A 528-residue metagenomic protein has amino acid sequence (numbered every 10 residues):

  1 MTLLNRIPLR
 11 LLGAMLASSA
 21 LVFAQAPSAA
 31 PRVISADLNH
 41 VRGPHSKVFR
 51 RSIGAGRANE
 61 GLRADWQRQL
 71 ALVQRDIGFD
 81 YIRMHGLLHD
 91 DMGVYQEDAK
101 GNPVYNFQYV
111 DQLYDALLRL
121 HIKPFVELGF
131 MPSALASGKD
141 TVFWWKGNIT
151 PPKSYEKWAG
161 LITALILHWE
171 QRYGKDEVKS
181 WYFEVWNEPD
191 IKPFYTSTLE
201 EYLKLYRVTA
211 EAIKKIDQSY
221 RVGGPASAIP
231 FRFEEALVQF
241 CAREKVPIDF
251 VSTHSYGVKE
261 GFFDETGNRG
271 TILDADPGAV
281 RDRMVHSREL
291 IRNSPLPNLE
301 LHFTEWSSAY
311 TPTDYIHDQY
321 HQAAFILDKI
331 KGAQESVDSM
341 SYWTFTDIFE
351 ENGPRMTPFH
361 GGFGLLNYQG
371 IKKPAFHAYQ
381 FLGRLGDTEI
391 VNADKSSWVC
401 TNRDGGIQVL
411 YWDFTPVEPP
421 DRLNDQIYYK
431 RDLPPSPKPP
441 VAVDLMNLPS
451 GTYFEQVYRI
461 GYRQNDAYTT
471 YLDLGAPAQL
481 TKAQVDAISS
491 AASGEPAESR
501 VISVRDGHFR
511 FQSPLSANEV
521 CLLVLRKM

Functional and structural regions predicted by a protein language model:
M1-M15: Bacterial N-terminal signal peptides that target proteins for export
G13-Q25: Hydrophobic h-region of N-terminal signal peptides that target proteins for export in Gram-negative bacteria
F23-Y182, T196, E200-A226, P230 (+6 more regions): Non-catalytic accessory regions flanking glycosidase/transglycosidase catalytic cores in CAZymes
N59, L88-Q96, S133, W186-P193 (+3 more regions): Conserved radical SAM core fold
F107, D111, L203, G278-R281 (+4 more regions): Conserved structured core elements
W169, P189-E200, G224-A228, E234-C241 (+3 more regions): Substrate-binding/catalytic cleft of secreted carbohydrate-active enzymes, primarily glycoside hydrolases
A226-S252, L301, W306-F325, K329-Q334 (+1 more regions): Substrate-binding cleft/loops of secretory-pathway carbohydrate-active enzymes
V258-D314, K329, E335-D347, R384-I390: Glycoside hydrolase catalytic-domain groove-lining segments
